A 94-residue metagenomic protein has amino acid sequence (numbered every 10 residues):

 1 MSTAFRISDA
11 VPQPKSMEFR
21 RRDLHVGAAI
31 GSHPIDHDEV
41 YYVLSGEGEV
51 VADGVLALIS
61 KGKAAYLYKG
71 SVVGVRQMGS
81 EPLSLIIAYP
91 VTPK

Functional and structural regions predicted by a protein language model:
M1-M17, A65, K94: A short, N-terminal "cap"/entry segment at the start of jelly-roll beta-barrel domains of the cupin/DSBH fold
R6-S8, E18-I35: Conserved short histidine dyad/triad with adjacent acidic residue
D23-L24, I35-V50: Short, conserved beta-strand element in jelly-roll/cupin
V40, E47-E49, L56, V72 (+1 more regions): Structural motif
G54-G70: Short acidic-glycine-tyrosine-enriched beta hairpin
K69-K94: Ligand-binding loop in jelly-roll beta-barrel domains
